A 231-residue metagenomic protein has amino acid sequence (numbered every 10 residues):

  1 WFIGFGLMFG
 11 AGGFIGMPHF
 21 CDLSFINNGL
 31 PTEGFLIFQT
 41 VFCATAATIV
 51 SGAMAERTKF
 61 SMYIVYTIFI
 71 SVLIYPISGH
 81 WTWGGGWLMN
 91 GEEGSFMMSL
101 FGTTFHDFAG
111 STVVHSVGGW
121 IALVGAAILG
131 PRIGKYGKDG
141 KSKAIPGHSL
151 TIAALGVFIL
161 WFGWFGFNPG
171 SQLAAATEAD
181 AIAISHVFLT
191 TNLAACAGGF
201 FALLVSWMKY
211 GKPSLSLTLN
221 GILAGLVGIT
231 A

Functional and structural regions predicted by a protein language model:
W1-A231: Hydrophobic alpha-helical transmembrane bundles of multi-pass membrane proteins
